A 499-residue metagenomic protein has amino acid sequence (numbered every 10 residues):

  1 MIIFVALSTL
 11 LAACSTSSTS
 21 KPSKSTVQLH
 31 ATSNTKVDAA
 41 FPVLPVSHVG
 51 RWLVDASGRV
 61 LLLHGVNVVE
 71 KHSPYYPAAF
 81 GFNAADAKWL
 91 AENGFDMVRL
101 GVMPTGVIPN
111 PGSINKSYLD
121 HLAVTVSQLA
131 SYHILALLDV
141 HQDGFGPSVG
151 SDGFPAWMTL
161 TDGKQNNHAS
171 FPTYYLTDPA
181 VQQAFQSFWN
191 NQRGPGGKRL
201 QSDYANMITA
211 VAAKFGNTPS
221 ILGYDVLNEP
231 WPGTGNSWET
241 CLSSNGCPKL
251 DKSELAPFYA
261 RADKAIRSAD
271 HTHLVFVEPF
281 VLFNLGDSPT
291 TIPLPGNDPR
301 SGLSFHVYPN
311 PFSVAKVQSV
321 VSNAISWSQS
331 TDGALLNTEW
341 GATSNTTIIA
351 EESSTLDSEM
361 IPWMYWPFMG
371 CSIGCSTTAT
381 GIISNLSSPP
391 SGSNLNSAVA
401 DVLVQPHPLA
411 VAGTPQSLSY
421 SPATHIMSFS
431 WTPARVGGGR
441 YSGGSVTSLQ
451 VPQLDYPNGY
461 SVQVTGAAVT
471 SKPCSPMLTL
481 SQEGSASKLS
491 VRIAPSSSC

Functional and structural regions predicted by a protein language model:
L10-A13: C-terminal motif of bacterial Sec signal peptides marking the signal peptidase cleavage site
S15-S17: Bacterial signal peptide processing site
F41-L63, N67-L274, P279-T290: Active-site mouth of glycoside hydrolases
H64, F312-H407: Substrate-binding cleft of secreted/luminal carbohydrate-active enzymes
A87-G94, A213-P219, T291-G302, A324-S330 (+1 more regions): Acidic (Asp/Glu)-rich catalytic clusters
L222, N228, E278-P279, T290-A315: Aromatic- and acid-rich polysaccharide-binding/catalytic face of secreted or lumenal carbohydrate-active enzymes
P389-N458, V462-K472: Surface beta-strand/loop "capping" patches
T479-C499: Surface-exposed interaction regions enriched in Ser/Thr/Asp/Glu that occur as long low-complexity tracts or repetitive
